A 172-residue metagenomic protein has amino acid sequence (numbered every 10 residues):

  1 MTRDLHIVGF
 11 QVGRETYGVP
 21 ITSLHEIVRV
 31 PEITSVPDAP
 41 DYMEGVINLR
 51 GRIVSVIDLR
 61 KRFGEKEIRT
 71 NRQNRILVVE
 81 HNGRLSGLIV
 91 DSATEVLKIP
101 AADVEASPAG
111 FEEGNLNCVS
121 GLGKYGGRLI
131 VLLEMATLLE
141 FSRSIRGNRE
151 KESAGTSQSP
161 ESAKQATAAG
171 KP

Functional and structural regions predicted by a protein language model:
M1-P172: An acidic, low-aromatic, low-complexity terminal/linker signal
